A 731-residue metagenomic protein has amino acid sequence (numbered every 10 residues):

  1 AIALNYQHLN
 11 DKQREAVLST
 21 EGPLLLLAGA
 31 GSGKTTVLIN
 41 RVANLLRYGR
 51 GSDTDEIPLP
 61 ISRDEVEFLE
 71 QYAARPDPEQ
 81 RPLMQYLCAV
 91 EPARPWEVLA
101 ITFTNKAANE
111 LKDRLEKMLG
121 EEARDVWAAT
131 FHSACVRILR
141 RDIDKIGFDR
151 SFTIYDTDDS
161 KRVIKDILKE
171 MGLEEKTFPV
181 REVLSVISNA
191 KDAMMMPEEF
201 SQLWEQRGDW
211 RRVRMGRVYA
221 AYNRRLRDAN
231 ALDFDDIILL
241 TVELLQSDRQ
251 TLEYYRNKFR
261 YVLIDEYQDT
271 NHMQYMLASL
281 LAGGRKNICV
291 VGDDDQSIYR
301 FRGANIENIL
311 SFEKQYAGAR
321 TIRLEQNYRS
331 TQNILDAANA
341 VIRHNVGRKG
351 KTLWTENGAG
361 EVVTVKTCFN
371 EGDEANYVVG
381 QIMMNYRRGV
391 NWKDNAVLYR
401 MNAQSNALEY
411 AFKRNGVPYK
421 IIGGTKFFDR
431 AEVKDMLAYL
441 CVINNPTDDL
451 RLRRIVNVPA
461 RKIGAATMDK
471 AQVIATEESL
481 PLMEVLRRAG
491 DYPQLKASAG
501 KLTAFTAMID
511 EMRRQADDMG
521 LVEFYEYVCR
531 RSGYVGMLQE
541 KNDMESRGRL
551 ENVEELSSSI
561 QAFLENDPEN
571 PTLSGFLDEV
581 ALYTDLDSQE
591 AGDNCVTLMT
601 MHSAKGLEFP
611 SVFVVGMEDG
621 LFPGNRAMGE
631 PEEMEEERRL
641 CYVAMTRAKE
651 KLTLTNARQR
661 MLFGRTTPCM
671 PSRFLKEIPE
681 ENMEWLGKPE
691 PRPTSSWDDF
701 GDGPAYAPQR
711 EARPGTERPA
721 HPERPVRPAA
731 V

Functional and structural regions predicted by a protein language model:
A1-I2, E56-A89, E680-V731: Acidic, low-complexity intrinsically disordered tails
A1-R150, I154, A229, E253 (+2 more regions): P-loop NTPase Walker
A16, T20, L25, T35 (+7 more regions): ATP-hydrolysis module of ASCE/P-loop NTPase motor domains, specifically the Walker B Asp-Glu catalytic pair
L18, G22, V90-P95, L245-V262 (+1 more regions): Short basic/glycine-enriched coil/helix segment immediately N-terminal to the Walker B
S32, Q268-G347, K351-E356, V473-E477 (+3 more regions): Conserved helicase motor core of SF1/SF2 NTP-dependent helicases
T35-L38, D53, I61-R63, E67-V90 (+6 more regions): Helicase P-loop NTPase motor core
A73-L83, F131-C135, V213-Y261, N271-L277 (+2 more regions): Conserved helicase/translocase P-loop NTPase motor core
W204-G208, N391, S405-V417, R430 (+2 more regions): Conserved helicase C-terminal RecA-like lobe
